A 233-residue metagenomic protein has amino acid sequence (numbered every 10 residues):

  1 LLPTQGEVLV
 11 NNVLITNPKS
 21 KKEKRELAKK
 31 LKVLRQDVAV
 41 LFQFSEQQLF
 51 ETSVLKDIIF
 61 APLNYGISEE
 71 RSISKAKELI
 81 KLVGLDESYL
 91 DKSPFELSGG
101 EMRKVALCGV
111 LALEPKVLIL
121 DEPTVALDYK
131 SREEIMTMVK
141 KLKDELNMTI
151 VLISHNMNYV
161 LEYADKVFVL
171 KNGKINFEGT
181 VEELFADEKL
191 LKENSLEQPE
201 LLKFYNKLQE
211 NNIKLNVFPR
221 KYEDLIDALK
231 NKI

Functional and structural regions predicted by a protein language model:
G6-K19, L34: Conserved ABC transporter NBD signature motif
E70-S88: Conserved ABC ATPase "signature" region
S93-L97, E101: Conserved ABC ATPase signature
E114: Conserved catalytic motifs of ABC-family nucleotide-binding domains
L118-D121: Catalytic Walker B motif of ABC-type/P-loop ATPase nucleotide-binding domains
S154-H155: H-loop/switch region of ABC-family ATPase nucleotide-binding domains
N172-G173: Conserved ABC ATPase "signature" C-loop
